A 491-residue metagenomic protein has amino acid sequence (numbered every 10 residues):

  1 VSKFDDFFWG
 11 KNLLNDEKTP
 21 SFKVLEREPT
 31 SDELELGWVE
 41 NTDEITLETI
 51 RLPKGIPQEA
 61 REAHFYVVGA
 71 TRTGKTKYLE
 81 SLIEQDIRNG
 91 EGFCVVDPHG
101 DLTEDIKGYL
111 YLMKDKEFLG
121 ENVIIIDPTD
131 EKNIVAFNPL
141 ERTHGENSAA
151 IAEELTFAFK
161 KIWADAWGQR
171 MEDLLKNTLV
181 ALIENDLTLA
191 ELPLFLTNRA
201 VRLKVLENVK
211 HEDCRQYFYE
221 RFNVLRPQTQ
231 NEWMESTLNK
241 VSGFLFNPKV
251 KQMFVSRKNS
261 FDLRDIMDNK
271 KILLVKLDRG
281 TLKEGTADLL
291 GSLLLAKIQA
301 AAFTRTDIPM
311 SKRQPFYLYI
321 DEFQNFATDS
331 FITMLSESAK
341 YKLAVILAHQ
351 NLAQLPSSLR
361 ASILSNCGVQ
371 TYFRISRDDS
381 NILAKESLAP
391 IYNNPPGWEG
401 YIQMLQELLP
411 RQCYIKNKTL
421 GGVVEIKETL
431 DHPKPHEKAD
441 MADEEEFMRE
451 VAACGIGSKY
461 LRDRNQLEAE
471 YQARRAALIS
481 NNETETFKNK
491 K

Functional and structural regions predicted by a protein language model:
K3-P29, E33, T42-D43, K204-V209 (+3 more regions): Conserved P-loop NTPase motor module
E35-T49, Q58-T73, Y78-L343, L359 (+3 more regions): P-loop NTPase motor domains
P53-G55: Conserved oxyanion/phosphate-binding beta-strand-loop segments in alpha/beta enzyme cores
V68, A136-F137, T286-A287, I382-K385 (+2 more regions): Short conserved micro-motifs at the rims of enzyme active sites and ligand-binding pockets
D105, D329, S358, R374-S376 (+2 more regions): Short, function-defining helix-loop hinge/capping sites that tune catalysis or transport
T143-H144, A149, M334-V423: Conserved ATP-driven motor cores of ASCE-family P-loop NTPases powering translocation/secretion/packaging/pilus
F159, V241, I363, L383 (+2 more regions): Broad structural signal for hydrophobic residues in well-ordered alpha-helices, predominantly aliphatic
L290-I298, L383-L388, L430: Short amphipathic C-terminal alpha-helix that caps PH/PH-like domains
